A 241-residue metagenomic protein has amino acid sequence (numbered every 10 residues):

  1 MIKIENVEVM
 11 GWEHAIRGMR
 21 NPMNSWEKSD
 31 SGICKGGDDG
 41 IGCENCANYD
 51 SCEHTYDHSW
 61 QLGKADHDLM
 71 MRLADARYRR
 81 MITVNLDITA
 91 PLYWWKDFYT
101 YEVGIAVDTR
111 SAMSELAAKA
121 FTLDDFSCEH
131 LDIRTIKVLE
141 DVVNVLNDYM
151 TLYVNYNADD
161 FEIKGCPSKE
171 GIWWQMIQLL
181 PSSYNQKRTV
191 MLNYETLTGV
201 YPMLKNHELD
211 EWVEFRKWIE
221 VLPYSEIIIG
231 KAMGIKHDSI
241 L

Functional and structural regions predicted by a protein language model:
M1-L241: Family-specific signature for flavin-dependent thymidylate synthase
